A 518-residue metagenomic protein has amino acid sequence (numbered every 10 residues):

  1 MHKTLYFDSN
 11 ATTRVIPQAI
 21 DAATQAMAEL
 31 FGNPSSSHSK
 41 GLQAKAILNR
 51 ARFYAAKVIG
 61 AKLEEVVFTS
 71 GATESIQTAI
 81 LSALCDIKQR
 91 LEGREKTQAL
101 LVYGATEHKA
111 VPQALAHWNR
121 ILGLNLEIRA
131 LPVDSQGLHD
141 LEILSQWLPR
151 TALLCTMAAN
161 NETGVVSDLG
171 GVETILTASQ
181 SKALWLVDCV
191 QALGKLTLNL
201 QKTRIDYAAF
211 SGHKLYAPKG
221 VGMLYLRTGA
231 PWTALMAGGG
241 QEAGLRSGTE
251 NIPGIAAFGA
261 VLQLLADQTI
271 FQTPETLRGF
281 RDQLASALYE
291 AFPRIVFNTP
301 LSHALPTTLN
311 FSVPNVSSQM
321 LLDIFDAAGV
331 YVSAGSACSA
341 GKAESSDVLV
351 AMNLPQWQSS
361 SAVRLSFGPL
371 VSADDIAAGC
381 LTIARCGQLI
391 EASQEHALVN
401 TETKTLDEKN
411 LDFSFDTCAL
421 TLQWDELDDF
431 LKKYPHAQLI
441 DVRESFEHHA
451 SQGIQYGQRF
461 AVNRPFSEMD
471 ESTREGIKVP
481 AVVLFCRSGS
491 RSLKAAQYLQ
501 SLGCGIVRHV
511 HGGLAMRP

Functional and structural regions predicted by a protein language model:
M1-D412: Pyridoxal 5′-phosphate
K62-V66, K182, R459, P480 (+1 more regions): Short acidic capping loops at alpha-helix termini that bridge into adjacent secondary structure
K109-A110, S445-S451, E471-S472: Short, charged/polar "capping" segments at the starts of alpha-helices and the immediately preceding loops
D140-P149, F430-L431, M469-K478: Short amphipathic alpha-helix with an adjacent loop that forms part of the alpha/beta core around
W147-L154, P435-A437, V479-A481: Short acidic/histidine-rich motifs immediately flanking catalytic phosphotransfer sites in two-component signaling
N199-T203, H449-R459, R474-G476: Short loop/helix-cap segments at secondary-structure boundaries that form the rim of catalytic
A384-R459: Flexible, polar/low-complexity N-terminal or interdomain linker segments that lie immediately upstream of folded
R464-P518: Catalytic cysteine-centered active loop of the rhodanese-like fold, especially the PTP/DSP P-loop
